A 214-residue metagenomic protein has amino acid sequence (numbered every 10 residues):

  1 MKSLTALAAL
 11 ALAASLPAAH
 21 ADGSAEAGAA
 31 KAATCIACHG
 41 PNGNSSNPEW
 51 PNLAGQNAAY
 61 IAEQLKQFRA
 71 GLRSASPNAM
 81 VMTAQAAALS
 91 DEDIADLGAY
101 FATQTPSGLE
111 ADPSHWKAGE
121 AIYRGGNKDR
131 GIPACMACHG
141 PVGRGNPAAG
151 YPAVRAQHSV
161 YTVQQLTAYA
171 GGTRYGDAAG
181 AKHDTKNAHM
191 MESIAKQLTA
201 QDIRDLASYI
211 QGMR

Functional and structural regions predicted by a protein language model:
M1-L7: Bacterial N-terminal signal peptides that target proteins for export
L7-S15: Bacterial N-terminal signal peptides
S15-A32, S46-E49, T103-K128: Electrostatic cytochrome c docking/interface patches
G23-A25, A29-G71: The feature marks the first
E26-I36, A62, R124-M136, Y151 (+2 more regions): Sequence context surrounding c-type heme c attachment/ligation sites in exported
C35-N42, L97, I132-G143, L206: The canonical Cys-X-X-Cys-His
S46-A54, F68-A111, P147-A153, G172-R214: Axial heme c-ligation environment in periplasmic c-type cytochrome domains
